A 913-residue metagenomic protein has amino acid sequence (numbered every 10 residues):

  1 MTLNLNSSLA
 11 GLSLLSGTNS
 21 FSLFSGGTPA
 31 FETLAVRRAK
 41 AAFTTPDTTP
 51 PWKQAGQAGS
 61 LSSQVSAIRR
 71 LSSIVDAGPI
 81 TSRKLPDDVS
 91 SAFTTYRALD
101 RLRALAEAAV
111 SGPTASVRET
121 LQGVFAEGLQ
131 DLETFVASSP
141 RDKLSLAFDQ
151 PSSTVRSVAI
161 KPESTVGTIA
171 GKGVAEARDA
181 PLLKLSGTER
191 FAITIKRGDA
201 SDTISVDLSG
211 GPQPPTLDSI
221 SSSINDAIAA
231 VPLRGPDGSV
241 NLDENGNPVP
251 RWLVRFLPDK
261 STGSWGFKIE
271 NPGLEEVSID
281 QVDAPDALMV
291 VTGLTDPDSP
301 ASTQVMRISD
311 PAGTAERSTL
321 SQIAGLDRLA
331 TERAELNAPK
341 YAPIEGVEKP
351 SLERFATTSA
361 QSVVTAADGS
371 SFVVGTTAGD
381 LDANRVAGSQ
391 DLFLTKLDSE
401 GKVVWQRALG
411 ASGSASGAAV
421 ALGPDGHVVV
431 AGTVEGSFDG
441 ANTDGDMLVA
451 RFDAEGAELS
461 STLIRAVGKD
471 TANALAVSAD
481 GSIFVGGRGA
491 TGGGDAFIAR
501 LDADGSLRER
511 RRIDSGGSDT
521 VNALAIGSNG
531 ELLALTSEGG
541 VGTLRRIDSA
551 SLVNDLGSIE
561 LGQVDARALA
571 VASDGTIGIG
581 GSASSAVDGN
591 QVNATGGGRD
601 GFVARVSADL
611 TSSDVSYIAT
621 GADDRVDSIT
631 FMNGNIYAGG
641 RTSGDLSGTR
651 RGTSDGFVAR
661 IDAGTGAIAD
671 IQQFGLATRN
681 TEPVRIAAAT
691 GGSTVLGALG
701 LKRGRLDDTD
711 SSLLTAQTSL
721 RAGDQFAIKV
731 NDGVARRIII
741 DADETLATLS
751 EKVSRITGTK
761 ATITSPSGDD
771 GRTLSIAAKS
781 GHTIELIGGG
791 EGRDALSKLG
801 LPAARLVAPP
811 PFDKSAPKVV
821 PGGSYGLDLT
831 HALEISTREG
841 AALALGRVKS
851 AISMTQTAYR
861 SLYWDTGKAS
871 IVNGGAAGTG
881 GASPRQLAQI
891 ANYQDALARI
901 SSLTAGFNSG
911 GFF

Functional and structural regions predicted by a protein language model:
M1-S152, P215, S219, R234-N241 (+11 more regions): Amphipathic alpha-helical polymerization modules
E107-T114, D382, L799-P802: Short, flexible helix-adjacent loops and helix caps
A115-L146, P181-E345, K349-P350, T358-F372 (+2 more regions): Extended, beta-strand-rich, solvent-exposed assembly scaffolds of outer structural proteins
D149-A159, I776: Short, surface-exposed polybasic-and-hydrophobic patches located at secondary-structure transitions
R156, E163-G167: Polar/charged heptad-repeat coiled-coil helices used as signal-transmission/dimerization stalks
I169-G173, I269: A eukaryotic intrinsically disordered, low-complexity regulatory tract that is acidic and Ser/Pro-rich, enriched
R178: Short amphipathic, basic-aromatic surface patches that mediate peripheral association with negatively charged
T681-A716, A722-A727, V734, D741-A742 (+1 more regions): Extended alpha-helical or coil "stalk/linker/tether" regions that are enriched in polar/charged and small residues
